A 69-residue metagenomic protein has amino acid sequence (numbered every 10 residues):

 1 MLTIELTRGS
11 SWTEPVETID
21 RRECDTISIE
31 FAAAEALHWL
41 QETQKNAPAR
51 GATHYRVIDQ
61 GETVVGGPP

Functional and structural regions predicted by a protein language model:
M1-R8: A short beta-strand micro-motif
G9-S11, E42: Short beta-turn/strand-loop junction motif enriched in small, turn-promoting residues
W12-D20, T63-G66: Surface-exposed loop/edge segments in extracytoplasmic proteins
P15-F31: A short, exposed loop/beta-hairpin motif centered on an aromatic-Gly-Thr core
R21-E23, A36, D59-Q60: Generic alpha-helical hydrophobic packing signal
I27-A49: A short, charged, amphipathic alpha-helix used as a generic interaction element across diverse proteins
Q41-P69: Short, mixed-charge low-complexity intrinsically disordered segments
